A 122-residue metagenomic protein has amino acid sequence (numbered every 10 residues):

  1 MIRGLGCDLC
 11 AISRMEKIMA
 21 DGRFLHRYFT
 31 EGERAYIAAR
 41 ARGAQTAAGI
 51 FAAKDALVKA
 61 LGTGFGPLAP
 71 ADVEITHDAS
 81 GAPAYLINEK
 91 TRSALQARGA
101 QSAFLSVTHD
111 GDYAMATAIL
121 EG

Functional and structural regions predicted by a protein language model:
M1-G122: Core catalytic alpha/beta fold that binds nucleotide/phospho-ligands
